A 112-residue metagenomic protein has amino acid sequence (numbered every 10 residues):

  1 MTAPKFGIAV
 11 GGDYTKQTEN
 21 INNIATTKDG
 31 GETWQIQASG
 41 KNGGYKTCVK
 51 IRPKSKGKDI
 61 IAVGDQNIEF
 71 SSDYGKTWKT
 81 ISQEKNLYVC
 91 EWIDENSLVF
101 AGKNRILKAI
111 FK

Functional and structural regions predicted by a protein language model:
P4, I21, D65-Q66, K103-N104: Surface-exposed loop/turn positions within WD40 beta-propeller blades
P4-A9, S55-I61, N96-V99: Entry beta-strands of beta-propeller and related beta-repeat scaffolds
V10-D13, V63-G64, A101-K103: Recurrent small/Gly-Pro-centered beta-turn motifs in extracellular repeat architectures
Y14-Q17, R105-L107: Short glycine/acidic-enriched loop and turn motifs that connect beta-strands
E19-K41, E69-I81, K85, I110-K112: Asp-box/BNR beta-propeller loop motif
A38-F70: Loop/turn-rich, solvent-exposed surfaces of beta-rich toroidal or solenoidal domains
G44-I51, N86-E95: Repeated scaffold domains used in trafficking and secretory/extracellular systems, primarily beta-propellers
E91-K112: Blade-level signature of beta-propeller repeat domains, shared across WD40, Kelch, NHL, RCC1 and BNR/Asp-box propellers
